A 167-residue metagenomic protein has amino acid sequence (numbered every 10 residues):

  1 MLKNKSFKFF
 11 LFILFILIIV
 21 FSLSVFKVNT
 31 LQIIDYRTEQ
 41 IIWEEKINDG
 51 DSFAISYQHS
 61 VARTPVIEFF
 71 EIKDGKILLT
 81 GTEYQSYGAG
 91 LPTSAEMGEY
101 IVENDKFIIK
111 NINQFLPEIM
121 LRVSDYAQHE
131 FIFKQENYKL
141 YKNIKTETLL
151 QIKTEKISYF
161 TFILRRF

Functional and structural regions predicted by a protein language model:
M1-K8: Positively charged n-region of N-terminal signal peptides that target proteins for export
F9-V25: Hydrophobic membrane-insertion alpha-helices, especially the h-region of bacterial N-terminal signal peptides
V20-S24, I42-I47, G90, M97-E99 (+1 more regions): Short linear motifs in intrinsically disordered
S22-I34: Signal peptide cleavage region of secreted peptide precursors
D35-E83: N-terminal secretory signal peptides
V61-A62, Q85-Y87, F115-P117: Short, surface-exposed beta-strand-loop junctions and turns on beta-sheet-rich folds
L79-I101: Mid-chain, structured segments of secreted extracytoplasmic proteins
T93, M97-F167: Mature, soluble, non-transmembrane domains
